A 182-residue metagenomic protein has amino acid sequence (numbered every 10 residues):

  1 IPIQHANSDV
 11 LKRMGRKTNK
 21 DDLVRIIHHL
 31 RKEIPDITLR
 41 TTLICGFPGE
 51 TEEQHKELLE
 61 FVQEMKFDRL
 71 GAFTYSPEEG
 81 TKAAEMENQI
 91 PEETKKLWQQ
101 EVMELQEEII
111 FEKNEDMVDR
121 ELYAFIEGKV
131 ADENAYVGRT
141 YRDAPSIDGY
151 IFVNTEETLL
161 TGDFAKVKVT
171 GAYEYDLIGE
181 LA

Functional and structural regions predicted by a protein language model:
I1, T42, V62, L70 (+3 more regions): Conserved, mostly hydrophobic/aromatic
P2-D68, P77-T94: Conserved non-cysteine loop/helix-boundary elements of the Radical SAM core domain that shape
K56, V62, D68-L70, A131 (+2 more regions): Alpha-helical structural elements
K66-F67, A72, K113-N114: Short N-terminal helix-initiation segments at or just after the protein's N-terminus
G71-S76, R142: Glycine-rich phosphate-binding active-site loops on the catalytic face of alpha/beta enzymes
E85-A182: Terminal RNA-binding accessory module
